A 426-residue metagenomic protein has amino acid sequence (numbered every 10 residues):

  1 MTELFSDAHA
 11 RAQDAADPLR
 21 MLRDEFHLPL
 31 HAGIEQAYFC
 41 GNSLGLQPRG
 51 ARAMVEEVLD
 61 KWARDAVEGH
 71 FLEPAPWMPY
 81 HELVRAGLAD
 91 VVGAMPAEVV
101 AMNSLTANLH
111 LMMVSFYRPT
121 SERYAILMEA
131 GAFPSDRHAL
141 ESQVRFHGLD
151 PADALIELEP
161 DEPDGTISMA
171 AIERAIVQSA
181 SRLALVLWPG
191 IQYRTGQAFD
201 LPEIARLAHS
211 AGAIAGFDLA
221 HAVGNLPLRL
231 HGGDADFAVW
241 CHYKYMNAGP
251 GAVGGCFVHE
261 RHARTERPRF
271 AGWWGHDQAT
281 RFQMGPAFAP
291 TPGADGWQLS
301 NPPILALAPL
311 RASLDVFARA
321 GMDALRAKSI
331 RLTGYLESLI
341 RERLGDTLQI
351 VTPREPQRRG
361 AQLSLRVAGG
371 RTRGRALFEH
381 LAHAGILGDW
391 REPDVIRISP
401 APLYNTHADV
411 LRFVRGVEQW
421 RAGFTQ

Functional and structural regions predicted by a protein language model:
M1-Q426: Pyridoxal 5′-phosphate
